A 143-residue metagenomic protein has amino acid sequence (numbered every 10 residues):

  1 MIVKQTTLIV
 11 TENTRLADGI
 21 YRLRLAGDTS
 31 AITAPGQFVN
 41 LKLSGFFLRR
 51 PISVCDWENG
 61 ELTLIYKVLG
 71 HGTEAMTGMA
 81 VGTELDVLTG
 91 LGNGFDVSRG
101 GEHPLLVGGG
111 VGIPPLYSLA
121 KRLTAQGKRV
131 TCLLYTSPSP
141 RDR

Functional and structural regions predicted by a protein language model:
I2-T83: Ferredoxin-reductase
F47-S53, G92-R99: Short, Lys/Arg- and Gly-enriched loop/turn segments at beta-strand edges
L64, L106, C132-L134: Structural beta-sheet core signal
T89-L91, G109: Ordered, amphipathic secondary-structure segments that act as subunit-interaction surfaces in large macromolecular
G100, L105, G110, P114-L116: Extended interfacial segments that mediate partner engagement and assembly in macromolecular machines
H103, K128-T131: Residues at the starts of beta-strands that form the adenosine-phosphate
P115-T124: Histidine-anchored nucleotide/phosphate-binding helix
Y135-D142: Conserved small/polar residues in nucleotide/adenosyl-binding loops
